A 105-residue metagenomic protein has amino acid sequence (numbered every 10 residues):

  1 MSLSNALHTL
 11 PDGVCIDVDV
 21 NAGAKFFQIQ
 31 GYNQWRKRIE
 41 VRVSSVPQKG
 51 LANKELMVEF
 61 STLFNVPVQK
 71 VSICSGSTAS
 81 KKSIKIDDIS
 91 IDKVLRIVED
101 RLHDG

Functional and structural regions predicted by a protein language model:
M1-G50, K54-M57, S72-S77, K82-G105: Contiguous, often N-terminal, cationic amphipathic patches that form binding interfaces
V68-K70: Short acidic capping loops at alpha-helix termini that bridge into adjacent secondary structure
